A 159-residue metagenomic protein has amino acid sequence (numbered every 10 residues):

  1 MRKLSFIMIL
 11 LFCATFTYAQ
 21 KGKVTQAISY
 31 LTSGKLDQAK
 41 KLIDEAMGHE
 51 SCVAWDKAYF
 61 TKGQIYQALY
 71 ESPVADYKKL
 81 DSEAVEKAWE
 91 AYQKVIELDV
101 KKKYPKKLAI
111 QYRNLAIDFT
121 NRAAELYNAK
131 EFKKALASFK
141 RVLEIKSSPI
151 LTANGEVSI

Functional and structural regions predicted by a protein language model:
M1-S29: Bacterial Sec-dependent N-terminal signal peptides
I7-F12, A39, D81, A135: Generic alpha-helix initiation/capping and coil-helix boundary signal
M8, F60, K146: Residues that line or immediately flank small-molecule/substrate-binding pockets and catalytic motifs
Q20-L80: Start-of-domain marker
K21, W55, A153-I159: Alpha-helix initiation/capping motif
Q64-S158: Short coil/linker segments at helix-helix boundaries
